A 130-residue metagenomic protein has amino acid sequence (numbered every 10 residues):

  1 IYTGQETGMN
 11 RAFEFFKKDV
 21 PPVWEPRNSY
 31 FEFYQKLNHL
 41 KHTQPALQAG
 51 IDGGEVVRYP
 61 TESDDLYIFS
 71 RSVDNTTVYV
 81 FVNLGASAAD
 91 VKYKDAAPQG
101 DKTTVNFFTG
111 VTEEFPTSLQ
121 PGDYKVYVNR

Functional and structural regions predicted by a protein language model:
Y2-T3, G8-V78, L84: Glycan-recognition and catalytic regions of carbohydrate-active enzymes
A12-E14, V91-Y93, P116-S118: Short conserved micro-motifs at the rims of enzyme active sites and ligand-binding pockets
T61-D65, V111-E113, P121: Residues that act as N-cap/strand-start positions at coil-to-secondary-structure junctions
D74-N75, G110-T112: Glycine-centered tight beta-turn/hairpin loop motif at sheet-sheet or coil-to-beta transitions
L84-P98: Surface-exposed beta-strand/loop patches in extracellular or lumenal glycoproteins
D95-G110: Solvent-exposed beta-hairpin/edge-strand motifs
E113-R130: C-terminal beta-strand-rich structural cap/linker in extracellular carbohydrate-active enzymes
